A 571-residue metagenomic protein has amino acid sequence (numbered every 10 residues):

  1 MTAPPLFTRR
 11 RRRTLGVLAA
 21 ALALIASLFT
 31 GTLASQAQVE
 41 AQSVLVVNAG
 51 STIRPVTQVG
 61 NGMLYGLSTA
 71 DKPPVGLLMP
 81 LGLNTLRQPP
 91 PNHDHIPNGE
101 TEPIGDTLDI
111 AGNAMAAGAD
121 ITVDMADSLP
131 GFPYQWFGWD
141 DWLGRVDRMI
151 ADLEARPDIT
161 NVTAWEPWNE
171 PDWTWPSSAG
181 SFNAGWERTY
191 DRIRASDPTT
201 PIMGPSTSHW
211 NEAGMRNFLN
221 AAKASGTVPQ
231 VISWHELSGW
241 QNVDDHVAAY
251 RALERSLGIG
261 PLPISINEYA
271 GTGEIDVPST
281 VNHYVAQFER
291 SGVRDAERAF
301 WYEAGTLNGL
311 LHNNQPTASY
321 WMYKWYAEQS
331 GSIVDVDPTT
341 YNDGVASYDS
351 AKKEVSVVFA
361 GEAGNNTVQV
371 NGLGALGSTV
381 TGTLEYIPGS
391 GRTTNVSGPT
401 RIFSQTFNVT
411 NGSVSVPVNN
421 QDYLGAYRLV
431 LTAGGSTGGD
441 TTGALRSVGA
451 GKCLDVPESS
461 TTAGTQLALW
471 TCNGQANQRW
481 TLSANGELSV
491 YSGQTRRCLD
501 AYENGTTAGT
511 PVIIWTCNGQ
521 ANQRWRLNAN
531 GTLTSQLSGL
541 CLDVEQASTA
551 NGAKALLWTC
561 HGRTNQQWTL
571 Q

Functional and structural regions predicted by a protein language model:
M1-R10: N-terminal secretory signal peptides that target proteins for export/translocation
T2, S436-T461, R479-T506, Q523-T549 (+1 more regions): Extracellular glycan-recognition/adhesion modules and their associated mucin-like linkers
F7, S27-T122, D127-A164, E187-G204 (+1 more regions): Non-catalytic accessory regions flanking glycosidase/transglycosidase catalytic cores in CAZymes
L18-T30: Bacterial N-terminal signal peptides
A70, G131-L253, L257, A270-Y284 (+1 more regions): Active-site cleft segment of glycoside hydrolase catalytic domains centered on the general acid/base Glu
L78-M79, S225, E289: Non-catalytic positions within long, well-ordered alpha-helices that form the structural scaffold/packing of enzyme
V231, E236-G305, L310-S330, A363 (+1 more regions): Catalytic-core region of carbohydrate-active enzymes that cleave or remodel glycosidic bonds
V334, S460-Q466, A476, G505-V512 (+2 more regions): Short loop/beta submotifs within extracellular cysteine-rich repeat domains
